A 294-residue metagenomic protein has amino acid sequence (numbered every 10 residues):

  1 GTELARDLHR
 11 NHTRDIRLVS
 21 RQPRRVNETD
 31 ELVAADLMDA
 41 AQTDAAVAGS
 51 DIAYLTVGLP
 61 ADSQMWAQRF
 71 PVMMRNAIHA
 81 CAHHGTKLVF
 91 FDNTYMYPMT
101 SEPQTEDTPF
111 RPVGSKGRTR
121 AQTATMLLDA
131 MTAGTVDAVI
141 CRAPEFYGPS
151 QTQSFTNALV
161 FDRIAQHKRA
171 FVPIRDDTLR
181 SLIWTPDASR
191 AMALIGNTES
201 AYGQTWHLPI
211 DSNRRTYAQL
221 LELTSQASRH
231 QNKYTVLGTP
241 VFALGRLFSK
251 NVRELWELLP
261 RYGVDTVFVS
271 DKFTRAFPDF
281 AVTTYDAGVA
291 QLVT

Functional and structural regions predicted by a protein language model:
G1-T2: N-terminal Rossmann-fold NAD(P) dinucleotide-binding loop
L18-R25, F91: Short, polar loop motifs at secondary-structure junctions
R24-H84: NAD(P)H-binding glycine-rich loop region in Rossmannoid oxidoreductase-like domains and their noncatalytic homologs
R75-A121, V139: Conserved Rossmann-fold NAD(P)-dependent oxidoreductase catalytic core, especially the SDR/UDP-sugar
N93, T125-S150: Conserved beta-loop-beta element that borders a ligand/cofactor-binding pocket
K116, P144-S154, I174-T185, I210-N213: Glycine-rich "substrate-gating" loop/helix at the edge of Rossmann-like oxidoreductase active sites
D162-I183, L194, S200: A conserved pocket-lining segment of Rossmann-fold NAD(P)-dependent short-chain dehydrogenase/reductase
A191-L255, R275, A281-V293: Mid/C-terminal beta-alpha module of Rossmann-like enzyme folds, strongest in SDR-family dehydrogenases/epimerases
